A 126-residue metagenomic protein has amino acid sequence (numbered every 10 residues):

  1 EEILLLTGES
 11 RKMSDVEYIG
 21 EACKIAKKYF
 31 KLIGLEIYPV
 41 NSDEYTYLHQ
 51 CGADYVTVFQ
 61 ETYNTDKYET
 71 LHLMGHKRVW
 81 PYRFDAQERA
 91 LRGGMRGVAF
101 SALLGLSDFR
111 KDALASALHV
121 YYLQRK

Functional and structural regions predicted by a protein language model:
E1-E17, I25-A90, R96-S101, L106: Core AdoMet radical
V16-E21, L114-A117: Charged helix-capping and loop-helix junction motifs
V98-S101, L114-K126: Oxyanion-binding "anion nests"
R110-K111: Nucleotide-activated chemistry modules centered on ATP-dependent adenylation/adenylyltransferase
